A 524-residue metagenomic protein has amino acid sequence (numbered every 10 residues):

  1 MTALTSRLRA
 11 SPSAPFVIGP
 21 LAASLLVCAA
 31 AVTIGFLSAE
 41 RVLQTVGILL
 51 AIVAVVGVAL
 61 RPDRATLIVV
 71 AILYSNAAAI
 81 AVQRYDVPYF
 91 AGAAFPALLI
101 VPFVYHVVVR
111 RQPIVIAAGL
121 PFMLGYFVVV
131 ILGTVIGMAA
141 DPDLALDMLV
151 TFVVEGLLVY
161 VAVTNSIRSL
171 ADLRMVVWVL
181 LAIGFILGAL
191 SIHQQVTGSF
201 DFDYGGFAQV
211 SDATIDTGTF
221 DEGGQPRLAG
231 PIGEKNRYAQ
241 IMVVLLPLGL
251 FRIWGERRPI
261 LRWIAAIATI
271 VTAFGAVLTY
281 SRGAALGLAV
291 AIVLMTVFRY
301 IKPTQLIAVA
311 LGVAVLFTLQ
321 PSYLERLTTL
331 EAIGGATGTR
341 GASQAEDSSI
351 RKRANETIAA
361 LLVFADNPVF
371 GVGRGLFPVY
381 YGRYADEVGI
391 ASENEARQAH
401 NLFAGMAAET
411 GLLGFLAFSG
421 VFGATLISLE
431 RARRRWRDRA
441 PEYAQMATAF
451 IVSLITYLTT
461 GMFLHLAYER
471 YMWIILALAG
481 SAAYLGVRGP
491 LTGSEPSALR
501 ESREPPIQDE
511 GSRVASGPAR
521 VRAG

Functional and structural regions predicted by a protein language model:
T2-G19, E430-A447, G461, H465 (+1 more regions): A juxtamembrane structural motif centered on a specific transmembrane helix
T2-L4, V17, A23-A29, A51-G57 (+10 more regions): Alpha-helical transmembrane segments of multi-pass inner-membrane proteins
A31, I292, L306-L311, L416 (+2 more regions): Transmembrane alpha-helices of multi-pass inner-membrane enzymes
V56-L157: N-terminal hydrophobic segments of proteins, predominantly signal-anchor/transmembrane helices of inner/organellar
A78-Q83, I136-G137, D216-P231, A391-A404: Juxtamembrane membrane-water interface segments that cap and precede transmembrane helices
L187-S211, S322-Q344, S348-R351, D366 (+1 more regions): Aromatic-rich transmembrane-lumenal/periplasmic boundary elements in polytopic membrane proteins
E222, P321-Y323, T339-I358, L362-T410 (+1 more regions): Long extracytoplasmic/lumenal interhelical loops at the membrane interface of multi-pass membrane proteins
I264, A289, G389-I390, E409-T456 (+2 more regions): Hydrophobic transmembrane alpha-helices and their immediate junctions
